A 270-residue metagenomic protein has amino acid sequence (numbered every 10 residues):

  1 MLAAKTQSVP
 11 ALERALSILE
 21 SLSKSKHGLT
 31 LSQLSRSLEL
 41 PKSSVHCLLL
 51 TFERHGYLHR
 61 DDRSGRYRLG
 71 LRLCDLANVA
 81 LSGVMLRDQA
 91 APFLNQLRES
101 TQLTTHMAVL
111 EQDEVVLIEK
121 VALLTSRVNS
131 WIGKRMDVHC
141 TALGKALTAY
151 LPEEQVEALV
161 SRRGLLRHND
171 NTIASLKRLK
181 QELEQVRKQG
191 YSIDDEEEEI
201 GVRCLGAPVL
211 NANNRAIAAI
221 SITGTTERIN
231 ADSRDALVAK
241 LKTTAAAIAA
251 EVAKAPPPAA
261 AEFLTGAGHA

Functional and structural regions predicted by a protein language model:
M1-D88, A246-K254: N-terminal helix-turn-helix
M1-Q7, A260-A270: N-terminal intrinsically disordered/low-complexity leader segments
S8-L12, L31, R66, G70 (+9 more regions): Short, structured helix-loop boundary elements
G56, L117-E119, A218: A structural microfeature
L58-R60, M107-A108, V209: A structural signal for short hydrophobic beta-strand segments in well-ordered beta-sheet cores
R63-R163: Amphipathic alpha-helical effector-binding/dimerization core of metabolite-sensing transcriptional regulators
A174-T244, F263-L264, H269: Extended hydrophobic
